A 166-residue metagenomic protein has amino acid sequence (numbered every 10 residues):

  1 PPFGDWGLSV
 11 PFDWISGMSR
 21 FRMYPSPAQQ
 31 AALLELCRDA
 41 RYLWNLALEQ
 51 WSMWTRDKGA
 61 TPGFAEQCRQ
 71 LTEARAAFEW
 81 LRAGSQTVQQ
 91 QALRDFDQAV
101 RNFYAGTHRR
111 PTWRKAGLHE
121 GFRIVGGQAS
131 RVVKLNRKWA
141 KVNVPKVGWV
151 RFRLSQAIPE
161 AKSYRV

Functional and structural regions predicted by a protein language model:
P1-V166: Nucleic-acid substrate recognition interfaces
